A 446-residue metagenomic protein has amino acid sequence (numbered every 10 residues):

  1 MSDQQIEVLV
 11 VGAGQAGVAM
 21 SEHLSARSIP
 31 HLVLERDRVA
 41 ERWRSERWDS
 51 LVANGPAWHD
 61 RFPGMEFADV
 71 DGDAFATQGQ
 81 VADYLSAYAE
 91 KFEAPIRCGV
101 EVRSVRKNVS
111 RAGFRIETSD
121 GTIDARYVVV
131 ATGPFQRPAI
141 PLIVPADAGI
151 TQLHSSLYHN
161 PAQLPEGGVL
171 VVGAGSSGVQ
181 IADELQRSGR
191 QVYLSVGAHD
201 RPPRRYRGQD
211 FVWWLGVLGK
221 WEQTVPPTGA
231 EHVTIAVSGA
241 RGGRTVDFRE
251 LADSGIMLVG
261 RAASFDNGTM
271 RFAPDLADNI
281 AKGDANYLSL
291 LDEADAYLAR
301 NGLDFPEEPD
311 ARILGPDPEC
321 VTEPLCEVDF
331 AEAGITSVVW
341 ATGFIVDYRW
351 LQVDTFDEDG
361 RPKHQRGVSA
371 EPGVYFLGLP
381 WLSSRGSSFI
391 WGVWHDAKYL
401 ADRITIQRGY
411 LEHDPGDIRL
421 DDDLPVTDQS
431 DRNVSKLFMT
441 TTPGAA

Functional and structural regions predicted by a protein language model:
S2-S45, F75-A446: Flavin (primarily FAD) cofactor-binding/catalytic cores of flavoenzymes
A40-E66, L251: Redox-cofactor-proximal catalytic regions of oxidoreductases
A68-G72: A short acidic, helix-capping loop that chelates divalent metal ions and anchors anionic groups
